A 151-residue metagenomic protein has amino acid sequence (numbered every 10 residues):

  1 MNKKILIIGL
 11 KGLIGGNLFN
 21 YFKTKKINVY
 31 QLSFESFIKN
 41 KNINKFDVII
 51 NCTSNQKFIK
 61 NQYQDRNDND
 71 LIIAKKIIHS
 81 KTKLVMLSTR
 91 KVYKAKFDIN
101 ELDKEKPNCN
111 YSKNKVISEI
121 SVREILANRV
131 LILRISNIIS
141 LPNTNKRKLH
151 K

Functional and structural regions predicted by a protein language model:
K3-K25: N-terminal Rossmann NAD(P)H-binding glycine-rich loop of SDR-like oxidoreductase domains
K4, D47-V48, K83: Structural motif
N20-T24, K75, H79, I120-E124: Short, well-ordered alpha-helices that flank and scaffold nucleotide-derived cofactor binding pockets
N28-I38: A short beta-strand-loop structural module common to alpha/beta enzyme folds
F37-I72, K76, K91-V92, K96-F97: NAD(P)H-binding glycine-rich loop region in Rossmannoid oxidoreductase-like domains and their noncatalytic homologs
K75-N108, L131: Conserved Rossmann-fold NAD(P)-dependent oxidoreductase catalytic core, especially the SDR/UDP-sugar
N114: Active-site helix of classical SDR
I120-K151: NAD(P)-dependent short-chain dehydrogenase/reductase
